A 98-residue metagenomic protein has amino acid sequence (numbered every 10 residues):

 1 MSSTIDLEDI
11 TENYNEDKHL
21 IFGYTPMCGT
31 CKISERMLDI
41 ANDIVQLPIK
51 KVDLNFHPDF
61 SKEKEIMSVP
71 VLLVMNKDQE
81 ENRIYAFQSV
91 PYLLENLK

Functional and structural regions predicted by a protein language model:
M1-I10, P48: N-terminal "domain-start" segment that seeds a small globular fold
D6-I10, F56-F60, Y92: Short acidic active-site motifs
D9-A41: Local sequence-structure signature of Cys/Sec-based thiol-disulfide redox active-site neighborhoods
I10-E12, K62-K64, L97: Short amphipathic alpha-helix with an adjacent loop that forms part of the alpha/beta core around
N15-D17, V45, S68: Residue-level preference for short coil/turn positions at secondary-structure junctions
G23, N42, Q46-D59: Thiol-based oxidoreductase modules, predominantly thioredoxin-like and allied folds used for disulfide exchange
K64-L73: Structural micro-motif
L73-K98: Non-catalytic, surface beta->alpha helical segment in thiol-disulfide oxidoreductase systems
